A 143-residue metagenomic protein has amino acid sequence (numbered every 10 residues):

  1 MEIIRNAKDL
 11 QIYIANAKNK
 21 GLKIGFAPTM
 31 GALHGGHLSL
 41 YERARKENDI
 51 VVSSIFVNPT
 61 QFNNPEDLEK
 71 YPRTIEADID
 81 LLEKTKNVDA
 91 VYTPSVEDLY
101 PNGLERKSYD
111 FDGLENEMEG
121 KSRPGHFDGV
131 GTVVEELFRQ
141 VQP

Functional and structural regions predicted by a protein language model:
M1-P143: Nucleotidyltransferase catalytic core that binds NTPs
